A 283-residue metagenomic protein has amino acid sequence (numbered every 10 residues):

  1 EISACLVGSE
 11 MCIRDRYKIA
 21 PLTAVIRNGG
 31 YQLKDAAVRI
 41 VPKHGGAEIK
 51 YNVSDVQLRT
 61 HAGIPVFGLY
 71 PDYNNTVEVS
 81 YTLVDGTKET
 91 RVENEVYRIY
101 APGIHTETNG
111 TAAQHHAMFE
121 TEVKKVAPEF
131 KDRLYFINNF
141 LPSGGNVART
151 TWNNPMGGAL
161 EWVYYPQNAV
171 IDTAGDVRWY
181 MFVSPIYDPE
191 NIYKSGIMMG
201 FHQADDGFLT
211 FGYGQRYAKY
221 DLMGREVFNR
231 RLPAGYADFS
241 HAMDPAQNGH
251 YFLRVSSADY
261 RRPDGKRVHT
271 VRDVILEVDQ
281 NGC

Functional and structural regions predicted by a protein language model:
E1-G8, C12-I13: Single conserved hydrophobic/aromatic residue that forms the stacking wall/gate of nucleotide- or nucleobase-binding
I2-C5, I26, P65: Generic detector of intrinsically disordered, low-complexity, polar/charged segments
E10, R14-I40, R59-G63, N74-C283: Histidine-/acidic-rich catalytic cores in large beta-rich domains
A37-I49: Extracellular low-complexity, O-glycosylation-prone stalks/linkers
A47-R59, S184-P185: Solvent-exposed serine/threonine-rich low-complexity stretches and specific carbohydrate-binding patches
V66-P71: Short, flexible loop/turn segments at beta-strand junctions in immunoglobulin-like and fibronectin type III
